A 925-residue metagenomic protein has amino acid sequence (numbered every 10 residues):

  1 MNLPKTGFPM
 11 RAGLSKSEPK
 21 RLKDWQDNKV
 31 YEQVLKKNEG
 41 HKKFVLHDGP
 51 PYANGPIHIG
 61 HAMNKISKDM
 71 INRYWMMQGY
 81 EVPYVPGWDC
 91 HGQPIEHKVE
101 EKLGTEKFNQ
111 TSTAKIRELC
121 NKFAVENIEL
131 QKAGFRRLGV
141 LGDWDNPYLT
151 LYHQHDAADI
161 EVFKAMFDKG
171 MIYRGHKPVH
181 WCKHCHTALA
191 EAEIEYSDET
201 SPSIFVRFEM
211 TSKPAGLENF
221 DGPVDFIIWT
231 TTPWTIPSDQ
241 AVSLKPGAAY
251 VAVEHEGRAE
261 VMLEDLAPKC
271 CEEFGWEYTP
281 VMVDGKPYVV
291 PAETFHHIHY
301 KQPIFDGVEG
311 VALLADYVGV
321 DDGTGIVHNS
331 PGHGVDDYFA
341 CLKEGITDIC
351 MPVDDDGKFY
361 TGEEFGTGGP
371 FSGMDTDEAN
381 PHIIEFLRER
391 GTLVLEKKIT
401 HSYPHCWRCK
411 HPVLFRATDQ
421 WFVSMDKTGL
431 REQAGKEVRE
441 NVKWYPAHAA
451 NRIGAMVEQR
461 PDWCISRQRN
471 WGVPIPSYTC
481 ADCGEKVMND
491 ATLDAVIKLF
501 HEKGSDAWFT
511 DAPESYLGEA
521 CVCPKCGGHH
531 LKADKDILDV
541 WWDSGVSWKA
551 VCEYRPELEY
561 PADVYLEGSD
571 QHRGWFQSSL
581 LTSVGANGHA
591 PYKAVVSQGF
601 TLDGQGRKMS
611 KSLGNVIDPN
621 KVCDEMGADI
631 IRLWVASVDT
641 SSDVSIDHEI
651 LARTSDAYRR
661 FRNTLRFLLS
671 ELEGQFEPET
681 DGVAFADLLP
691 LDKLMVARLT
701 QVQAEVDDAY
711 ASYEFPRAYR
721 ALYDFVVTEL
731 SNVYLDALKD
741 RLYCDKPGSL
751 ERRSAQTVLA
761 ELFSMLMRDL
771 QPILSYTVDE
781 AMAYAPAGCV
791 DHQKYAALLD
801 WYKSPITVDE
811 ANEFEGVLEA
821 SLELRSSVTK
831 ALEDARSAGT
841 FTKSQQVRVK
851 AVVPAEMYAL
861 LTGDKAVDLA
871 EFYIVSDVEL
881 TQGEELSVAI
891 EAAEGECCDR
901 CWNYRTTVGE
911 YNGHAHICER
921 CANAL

Functional and structural regions predicted by a protein language model:
M1-R258, S330-K343, D348-E363, R390-E432 (+8 more regions): N-terminal, positively charged nucleic-acid-binding surface of large information/translation enzymes
L22, F167-I194, E199, C270-F274 (+4 more regions): Amphipathic alpha-helical
G60-N72, G79, W88-D89, H155-A158 (+9 more regions): Structured ligand/cofactor/substrate-binding pocket environments in proteins
D89, V179, K183, L189-E195 (+7 more regions): Acidic, turn-prone loop/beta-hairpin segments
V179, Y403, S477, A520 (+2 more regions): Residues immediately within or flanking Cys/His clusters that coordinate Zn2+ in small zinc-binding modules
C182, C406, C480, C523-C526 (+2 more regions): Short cysteine-rich clusters marking metal-coordination/redox-active sites
H186, Q468, G484, G527 (+2 more regions): Cys/His-coordinated zinc-binding microdomains
V311-L313, E884-I917: C-terminal accessory/binding modules appended to enzymatic or scaffolding proteins
